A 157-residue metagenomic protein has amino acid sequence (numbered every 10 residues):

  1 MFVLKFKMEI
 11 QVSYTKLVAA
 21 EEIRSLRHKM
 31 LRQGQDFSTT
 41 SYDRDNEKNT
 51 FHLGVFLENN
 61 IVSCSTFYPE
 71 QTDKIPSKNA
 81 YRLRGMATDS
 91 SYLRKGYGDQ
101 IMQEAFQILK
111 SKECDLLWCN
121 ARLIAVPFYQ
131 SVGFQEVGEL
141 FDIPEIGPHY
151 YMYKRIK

Functional and structural regions predicted by a protein language model:
M1-K7: N-terminal amphipathic/basic-hydrophobic helices that include classical n-h-c signal peptides and signal-anchor
E9-I23: A short beta-loop-alpha structural element at the N-terminal edge of CoA-dependent acyl/N-acetyltransferase catalytic
E21-S25, K29-K78, R84: Acetyl-CoA-dependent GNAT
R27, Y129, F134: Conserved active-site tyrosine of GNAT-family acetyltransferases
R84, D89, L93, R122: Residue-level recognition of the GNAT/N-acetyltransferase active site
Y92, G96-E104: Conserved acetyl-CoA pyrophosphate-binding loop and the N-cap/start of the following alpha-helix in GNAT-like
M102, L109-R122: Conserved GNAT acetyl-CoA-binding A-motif
W118-N120, Q135-Y151: Conserved catalytic-core motifs of GNAT/GCN5-like acyltransferases
